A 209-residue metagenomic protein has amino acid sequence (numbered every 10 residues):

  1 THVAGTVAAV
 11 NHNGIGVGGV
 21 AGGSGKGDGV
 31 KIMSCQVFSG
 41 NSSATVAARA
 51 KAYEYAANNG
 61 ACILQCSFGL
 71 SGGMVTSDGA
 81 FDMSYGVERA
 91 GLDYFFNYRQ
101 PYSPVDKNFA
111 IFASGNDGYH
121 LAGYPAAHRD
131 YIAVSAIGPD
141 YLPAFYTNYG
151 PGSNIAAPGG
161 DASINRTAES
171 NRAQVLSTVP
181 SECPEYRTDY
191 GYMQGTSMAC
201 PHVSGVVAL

Functional and structural regions predicted by a protein language model:
T1-V46, N59, G73, V105 (+5 more regions): Subtilisin-like serine protease catalytic core
A4-V7, A50-Y53, R89-D93, Y131 (+2 more regions): Extracytoplasmic/secreted envelope proteins and their assembly/folding machinery, especially bacterial periplasmic
A8-H12, G22, E54-C62, G69 (+4 more regions): Sec-exported extracytoplasmic/periplasmic mature domains
C35-Q36, Q65-G69, I111-S114, S135-A136 (+2 more regions): A cross-family glycoside hydrolase active-site/sugar-binding cleft signature
Y53-Y85, A113: Short acidic, glycine-rich surface-loop motifs adjacent to enzyme active sites
G69-S71, G115-Y119, G138-D140, D161: Catalytic metal-binding/acid-base residues of hydrolase active sites
D78-A110, D130: Catalytic-core regions built around general acid/base machinery
G123-A208: Extracellular S/T/G-rich loop segment that most often corresponds to the catalytic His/Ser-adjacent loop
